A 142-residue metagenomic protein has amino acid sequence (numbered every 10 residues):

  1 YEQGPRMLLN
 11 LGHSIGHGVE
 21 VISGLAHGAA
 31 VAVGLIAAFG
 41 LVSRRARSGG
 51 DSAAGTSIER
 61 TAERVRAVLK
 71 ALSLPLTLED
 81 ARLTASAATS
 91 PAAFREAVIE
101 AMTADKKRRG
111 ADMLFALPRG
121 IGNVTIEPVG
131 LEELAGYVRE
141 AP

Functional and structural regions predicted by a protein language model:
Y1-G24: Oxyanion-binding "anion nests"
G4-M7, L11, V31-G34, T61 (+1 more regions): Residue-level detector of well-ordered alpha-helical segments, enriched for hydrophobic/aromatic packing positions
P5, S23-V31, G55-E59: Active-site metal-coordination segments of metallo-dependent hydrolases
H13, L35, I121: Residue-level signal for inorganic ion chemistry
S14, G18, A30, V124: Gly/Ser/Thr-rich beta-alpha loop segments that engage phosphate groups in nucleotides
G18-I22, A38-R45: Active-site catalytic microenvironments for nucleophilic, acid-base chemistry
G28-V42, V65-A71: An active-site-proximal "capping" alpha-helix that borders the catalytic cofactor pocket
S48, S52, T56-P142: C-terminal charged capping/lid subdomain of soluble metabolic enzymes
